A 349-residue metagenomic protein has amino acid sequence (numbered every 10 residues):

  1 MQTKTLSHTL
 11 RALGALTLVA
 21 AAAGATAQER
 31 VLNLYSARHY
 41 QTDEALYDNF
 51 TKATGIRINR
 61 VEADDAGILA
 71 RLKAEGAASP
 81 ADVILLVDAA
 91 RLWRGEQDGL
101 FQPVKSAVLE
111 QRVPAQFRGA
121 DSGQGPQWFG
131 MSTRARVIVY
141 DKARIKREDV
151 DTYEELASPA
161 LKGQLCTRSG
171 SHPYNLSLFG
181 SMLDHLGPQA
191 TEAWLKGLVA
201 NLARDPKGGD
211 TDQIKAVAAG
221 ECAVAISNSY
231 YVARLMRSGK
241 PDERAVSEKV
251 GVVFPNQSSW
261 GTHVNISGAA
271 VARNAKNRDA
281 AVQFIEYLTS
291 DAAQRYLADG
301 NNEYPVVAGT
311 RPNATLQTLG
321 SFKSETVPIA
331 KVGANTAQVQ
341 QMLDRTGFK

Functional and structural regions predicted by a protein language model:
Q28-R94, K349: Early extracytoplasmic/lumenal segment of secretory-pathway proteins
Y35-R38, Q124-W128, Y140-K142, E148 (+3 more regions): Short beta-strand->loop
E62-R71, S79-Q102, V108-V113, T133 (+1 more regions): Ligand-binding clamshell of periplasmic/extracellular solute-binding protein-like
S79-I84, Q102-I138, E154, L165-C166: A structural signal for short loop-to-beta-strand junctions that line the ligand-binding cleft of periplasmic/secreted
V137-R144, V264-N277, Y296: A bilobed periplasmic-binding-protein/Venus flytrap-type ligand-binding module shared by bacterial periplasmic
G163-S171, Y287-T310: Periplasmic-binding protein-like
G170, Y174-S177, S181-P255: Ligand-binding pocket segment of bilobal, Venus flytrap-like solute-binding proteins
P312-K349: Extracellular/periplasmic bilobal clamshell ligand-binding domains
